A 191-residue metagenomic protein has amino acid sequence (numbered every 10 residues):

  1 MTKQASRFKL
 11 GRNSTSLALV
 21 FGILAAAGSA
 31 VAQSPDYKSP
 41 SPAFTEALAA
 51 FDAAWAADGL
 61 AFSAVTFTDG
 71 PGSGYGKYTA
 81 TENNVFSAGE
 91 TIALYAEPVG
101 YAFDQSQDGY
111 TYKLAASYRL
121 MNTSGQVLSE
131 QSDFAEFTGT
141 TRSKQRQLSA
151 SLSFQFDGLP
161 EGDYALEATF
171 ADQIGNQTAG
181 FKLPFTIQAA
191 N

Functional and structural regions predicted by a protein language model:
M1-R12: N-terminal secretory signal peptides that target proteins for export/translocation
G11-S16, K77-Y78: An N-terminal domain-start capping segment
S14-A27: Bacterial N-terminal signal peptides
G28-A32: Sec/Tat signal peptide C-region and signal peptidase I cleavage site
Q33-N191: Intrinsically disordered, low-complexity terminal regions enriched in Ser/Thr/Pro/Gly and charged residues
